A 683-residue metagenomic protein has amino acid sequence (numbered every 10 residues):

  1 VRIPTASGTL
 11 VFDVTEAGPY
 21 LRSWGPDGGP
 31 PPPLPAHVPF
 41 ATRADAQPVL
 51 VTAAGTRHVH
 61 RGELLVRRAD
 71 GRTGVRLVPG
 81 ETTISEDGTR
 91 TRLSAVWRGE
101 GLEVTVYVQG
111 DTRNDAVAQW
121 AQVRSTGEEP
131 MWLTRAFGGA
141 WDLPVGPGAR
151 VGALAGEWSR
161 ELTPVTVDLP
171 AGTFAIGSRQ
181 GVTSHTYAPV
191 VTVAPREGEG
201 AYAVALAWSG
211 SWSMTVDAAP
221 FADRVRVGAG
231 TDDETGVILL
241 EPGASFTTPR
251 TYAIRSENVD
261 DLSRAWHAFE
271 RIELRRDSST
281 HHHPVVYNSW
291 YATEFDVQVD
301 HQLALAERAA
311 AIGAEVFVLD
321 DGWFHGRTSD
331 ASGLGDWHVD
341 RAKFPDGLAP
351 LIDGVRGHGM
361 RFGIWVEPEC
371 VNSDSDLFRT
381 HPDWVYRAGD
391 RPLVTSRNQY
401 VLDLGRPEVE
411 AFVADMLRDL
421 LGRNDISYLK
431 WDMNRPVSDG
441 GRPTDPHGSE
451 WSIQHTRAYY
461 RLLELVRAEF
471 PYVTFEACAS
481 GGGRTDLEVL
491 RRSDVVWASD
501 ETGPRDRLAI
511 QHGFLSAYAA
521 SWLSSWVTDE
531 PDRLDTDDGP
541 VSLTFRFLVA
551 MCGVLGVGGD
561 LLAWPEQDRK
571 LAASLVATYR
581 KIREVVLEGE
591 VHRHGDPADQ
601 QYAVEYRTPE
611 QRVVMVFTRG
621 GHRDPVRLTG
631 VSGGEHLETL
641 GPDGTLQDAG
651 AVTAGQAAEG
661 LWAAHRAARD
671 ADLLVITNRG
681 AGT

Functional and structural regions predicted by a protein language model:
V1-I3, G8-V14, P19-A218, E234 (+1 more regions): Polysaccharide-binding surfaces and accessory modules of carbohydrate-active proteins
S7, V190-V191, G198-G200, D596-G634 (+1 more regions): Carbohydrate-binding surface patches
V117-S125, F475, Q611-R619: Short, well-ordered beta-strand segments enriched in hydrophobic/aromatic residues
A121-V123, E294, D321, H325 (+5 more regions): Active-site and adjacent substrate-binding regions of carbohydrate-active enzymes
I238-S256, R669-T677: Short Pro-Gly-centered flexible turn/kink motifs
S278-D415, Y428: Aromatic-lined carbohydrate-binding/catalytic grooves of carbohydrate-active enzymes
G357, N372-A411, T456-L562: Glycan-recognition surfaces
D403-L404, G620-T683: C-terminal beta-sandwich/jelly-roll accessory domains of carbohydrate-active enzymes
